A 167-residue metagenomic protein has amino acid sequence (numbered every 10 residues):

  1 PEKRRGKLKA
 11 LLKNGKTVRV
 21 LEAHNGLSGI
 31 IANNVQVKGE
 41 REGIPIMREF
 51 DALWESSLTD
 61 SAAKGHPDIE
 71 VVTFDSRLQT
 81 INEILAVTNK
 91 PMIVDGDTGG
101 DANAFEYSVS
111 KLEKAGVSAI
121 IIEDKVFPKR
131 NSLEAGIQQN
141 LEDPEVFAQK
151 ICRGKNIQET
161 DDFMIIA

Functional and structural regions predicted by a protein language model:
P1-P45, I151-N156, D161-F163: N-terminal amphipathic alpha-helix/helix-capping segment at the start of soluble metabolic enzymes
K3, A23-L27, R48, V72-Q79 (+3 more regions): Conserved active-site and cofactor/substrate-binding residues in soluble primary-metabolism enzymes
R19-N25, D51-E55, M92-G96, I120-I122 (+1 more regions): Hydrophobic faces of well-ordered beta-strands that scaffold small-molecule active sites in alpha/beta enzyme cores
H24-L27, T59, T98-G100, V126-P128: Active-site-proximal loop/turn and secondary-structure-junction residues that shape catalytic pockets, frequently
G29-N34, V94, G100-E113: Catalytic cores of alpha/beta
K38-I44, L58-R77, V109, K125-F147: Glycine-rich tight-turn/loop motif centered on a GG-T
E40-F50, V109-S118: Structural recognition of alpha->loop->beta junctions
H66-V94, A115, A135-A167: Alpha-helix-loop-beta-strand connector modules within alpha/beta enzyme cores
